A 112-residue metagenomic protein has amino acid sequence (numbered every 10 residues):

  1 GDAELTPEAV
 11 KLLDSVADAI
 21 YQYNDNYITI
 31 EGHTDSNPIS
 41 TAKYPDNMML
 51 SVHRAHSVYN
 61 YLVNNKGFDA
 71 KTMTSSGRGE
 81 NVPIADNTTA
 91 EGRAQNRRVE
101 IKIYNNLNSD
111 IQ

Functional and structural regions predicted by a protein language model:
D2-Y23, H33-Q112: Periplasmic OmpA-like peptidoglycan-binding domain that tethers envelope proteins to the cell wall
